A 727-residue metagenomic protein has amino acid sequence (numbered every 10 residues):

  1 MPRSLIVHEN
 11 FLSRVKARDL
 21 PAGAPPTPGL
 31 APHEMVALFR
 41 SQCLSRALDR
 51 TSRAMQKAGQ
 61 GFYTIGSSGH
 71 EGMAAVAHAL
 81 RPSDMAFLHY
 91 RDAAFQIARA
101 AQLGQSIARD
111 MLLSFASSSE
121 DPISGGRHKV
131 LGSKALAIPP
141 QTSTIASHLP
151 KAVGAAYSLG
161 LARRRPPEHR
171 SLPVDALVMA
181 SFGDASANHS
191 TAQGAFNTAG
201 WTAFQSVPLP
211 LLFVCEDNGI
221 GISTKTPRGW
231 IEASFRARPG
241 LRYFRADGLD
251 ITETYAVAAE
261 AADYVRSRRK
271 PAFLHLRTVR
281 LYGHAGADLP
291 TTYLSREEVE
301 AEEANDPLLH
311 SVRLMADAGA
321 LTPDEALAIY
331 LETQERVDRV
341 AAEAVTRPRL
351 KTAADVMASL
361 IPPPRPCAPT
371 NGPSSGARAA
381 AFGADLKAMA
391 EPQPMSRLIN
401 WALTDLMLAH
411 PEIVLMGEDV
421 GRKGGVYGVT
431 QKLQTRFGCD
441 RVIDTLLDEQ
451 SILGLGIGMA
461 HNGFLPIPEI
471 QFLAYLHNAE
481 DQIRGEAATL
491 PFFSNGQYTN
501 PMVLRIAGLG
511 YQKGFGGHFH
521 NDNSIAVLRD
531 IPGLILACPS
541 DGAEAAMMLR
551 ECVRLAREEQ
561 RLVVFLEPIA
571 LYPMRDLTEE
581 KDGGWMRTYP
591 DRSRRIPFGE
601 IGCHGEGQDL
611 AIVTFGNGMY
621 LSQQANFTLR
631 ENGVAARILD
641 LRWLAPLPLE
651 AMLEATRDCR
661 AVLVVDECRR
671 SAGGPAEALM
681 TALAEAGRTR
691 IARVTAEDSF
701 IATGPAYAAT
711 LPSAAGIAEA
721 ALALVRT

Functional and structural regions predicted by a protein language model:
M1-M73, H78-L80, L276, Y282-F437 (+2 more regions): Conserved acidic/glycine
A47-R50, A54-L211, I222-G240, H518 (+1 more regions): Cofactor-binding active-site loop characterized by glycine-rich and histidine/acidic residues
A54-G59, H128-T142, D175-S181, P239-Y243 (+7 more regions): Glycine/charged-rich beta-loop-alpha catalytic/anionic-binding loops adjacent to active sites
G66, A86-H89, I123-G125, V153 (+12 more regions): General beta-strand structural signal in soluble alpha/beta enzymes
E71-A74, A137-L212, G248-Y264, G421-Y498 (+1 more regions): Thiamine diphosphate
S206-L350, K432, Y498-N500, I506 (+2 more regions): Thiamine diphosphate
Q512-E559: Internal gly/pro-rich beta-alpha loop/helix module that stabilizes soluble enzyme cofactors or their anionic handles
